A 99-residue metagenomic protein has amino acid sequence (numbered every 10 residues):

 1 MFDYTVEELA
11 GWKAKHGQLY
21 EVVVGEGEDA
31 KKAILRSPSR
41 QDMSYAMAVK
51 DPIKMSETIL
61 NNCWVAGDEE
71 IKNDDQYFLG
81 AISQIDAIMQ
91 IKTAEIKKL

Functional and structural regions predicted by a protein language model:
M1-W12: Short, basic/low-complexity N-terminal boundary segments at the transition from targeting/disordered tails
A14-E21: Short, hydrophobic/aromatic-rich segments at coil-to-beta transitions
V24-L99: Short, surface-exposed, charged amphipathic helix/loop patches that serve as local interaction elements
